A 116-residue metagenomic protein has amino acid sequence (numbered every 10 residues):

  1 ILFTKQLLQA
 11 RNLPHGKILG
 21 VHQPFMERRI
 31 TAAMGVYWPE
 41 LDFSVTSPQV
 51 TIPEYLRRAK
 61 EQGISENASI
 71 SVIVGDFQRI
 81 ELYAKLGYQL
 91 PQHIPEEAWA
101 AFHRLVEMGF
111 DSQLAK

Functional and structural regions predicted by a protein language model:
L2-K17, V21-K116: Extended hydrophobic blocks
